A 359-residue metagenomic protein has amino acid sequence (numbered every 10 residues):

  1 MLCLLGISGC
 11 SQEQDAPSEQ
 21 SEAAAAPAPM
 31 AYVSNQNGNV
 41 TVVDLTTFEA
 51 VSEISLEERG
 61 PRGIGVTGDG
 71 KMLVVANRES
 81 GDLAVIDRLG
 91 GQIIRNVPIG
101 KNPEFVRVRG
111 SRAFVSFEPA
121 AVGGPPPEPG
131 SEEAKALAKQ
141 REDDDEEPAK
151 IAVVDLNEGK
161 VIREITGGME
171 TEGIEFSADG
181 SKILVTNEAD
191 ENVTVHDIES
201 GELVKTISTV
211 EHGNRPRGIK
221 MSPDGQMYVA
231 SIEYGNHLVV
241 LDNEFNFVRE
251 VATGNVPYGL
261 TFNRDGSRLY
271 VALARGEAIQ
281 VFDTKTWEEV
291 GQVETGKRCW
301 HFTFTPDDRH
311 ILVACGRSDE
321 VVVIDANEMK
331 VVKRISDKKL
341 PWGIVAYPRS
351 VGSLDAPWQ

Functional and structural regions predicted by a protein language model:
M1-G6: Bacterial N-terminal signal peptides
C10-Q359: Predominantly soluble domains enriched in secretory-pathway, periplasmic, or organellar proteins
